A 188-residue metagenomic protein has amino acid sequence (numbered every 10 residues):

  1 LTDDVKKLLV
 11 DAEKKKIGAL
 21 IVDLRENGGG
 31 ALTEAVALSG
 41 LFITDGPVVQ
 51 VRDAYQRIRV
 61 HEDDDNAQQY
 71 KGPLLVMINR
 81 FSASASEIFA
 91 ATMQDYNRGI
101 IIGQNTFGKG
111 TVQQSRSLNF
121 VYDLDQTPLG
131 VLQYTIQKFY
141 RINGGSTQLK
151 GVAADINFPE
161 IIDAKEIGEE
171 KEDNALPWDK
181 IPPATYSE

Functional and structural regions predicted by a protein language model:
L1-Y122, K138: Cleft-lining beta-strand/loop regions that shape enzyme active-site pockets
Q56-R57, P73, D125-Q126, N157-F158 (+1 more regions): Short, intrinsically disordered/low-complexity patches at protein termini and at juxtamembrane boundaries
N66-Q68, D123-P128, D179-Y186: A general structural signal for short secondary-structure boundary/capping elements
R116-T127, K150, A154-N157: Beta-strand-rich C-terminal secretin pore/gate domain of Gram-negative outer-membrane secretion/extrusion channels
Q126-K138: Short acidic, Pro/Gly- and aromatic-enriched capping/linker segments at domain boundaries
R141-E188: Conserved functional hotspot residues or short segments at active or partner-binding sites across diverse domains
